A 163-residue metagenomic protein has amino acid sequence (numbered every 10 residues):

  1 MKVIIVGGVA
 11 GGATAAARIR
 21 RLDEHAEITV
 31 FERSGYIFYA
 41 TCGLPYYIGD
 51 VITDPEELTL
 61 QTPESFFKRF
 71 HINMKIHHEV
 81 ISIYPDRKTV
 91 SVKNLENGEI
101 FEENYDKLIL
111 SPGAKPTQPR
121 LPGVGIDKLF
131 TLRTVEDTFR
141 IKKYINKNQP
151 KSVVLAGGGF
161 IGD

Functional and structural regions predicted by a protein language model:
M1-H77: Beta1-alpha1 glycine-rich phosphate/pyrophosphate-binding loop at the start of Rossmann-like nucleotide-binding domains
V3-I4, E64-A156: FAD-binding core/adjacent interface of flavoenzyme oxidoreductases
V6-G12, V154-D163: Glycine-rich adenosine-cofactor-binding loop
T29-Y36, Y105-S111, D163: Short, functional N-terminal and low-complexity linear motifs
L58-T59, F101, D137, I161: Residue-level preference for nonpolar/small residues embedded in alpha-helices
